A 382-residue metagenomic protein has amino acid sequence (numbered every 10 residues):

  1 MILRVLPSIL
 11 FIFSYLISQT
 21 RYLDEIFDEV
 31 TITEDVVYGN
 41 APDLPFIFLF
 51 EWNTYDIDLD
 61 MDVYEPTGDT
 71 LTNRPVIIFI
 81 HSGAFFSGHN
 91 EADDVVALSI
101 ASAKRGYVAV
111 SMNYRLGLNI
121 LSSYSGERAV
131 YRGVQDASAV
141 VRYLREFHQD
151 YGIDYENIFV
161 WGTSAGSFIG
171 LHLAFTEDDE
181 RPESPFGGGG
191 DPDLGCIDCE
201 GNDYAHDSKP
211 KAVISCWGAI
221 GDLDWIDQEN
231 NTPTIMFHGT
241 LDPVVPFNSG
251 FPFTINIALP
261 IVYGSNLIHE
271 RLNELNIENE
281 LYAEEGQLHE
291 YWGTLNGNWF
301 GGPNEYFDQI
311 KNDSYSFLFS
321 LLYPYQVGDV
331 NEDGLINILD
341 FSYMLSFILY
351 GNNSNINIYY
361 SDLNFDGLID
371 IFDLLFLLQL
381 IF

Functional and structural regions predicted by a protein language model:
Q19-T72: N-terminal cap/lid segment of alpha/beta-hydrolase-fold proteins
D69-R74, I80-L121, F168, I220-L223 (+1 more regions): Short substrate-entry loop that stabilizes the transition state in hydrolases
L98, V110, Y114-V141, E146-F147 (+1 more regions): Catalytic nucleophile-loop/oxyanion-hole region of alpha/beta-hydrolase and closely related hydrolase-like folds
Q135, A139-N230, G328: Primarily recognizes the serine-hydrolase "nucleophile elbow" in alpha/beta-hydrolase and SGNH/GDSL folds
M236-H238, D242: Short beta-strand/loop motif that positions the catalytic acidic residue of the alpha/beta-hydrolase fold
H238, Y325-L335, I358-N364, L368: Acidic, divalent-cation-chelating loop motifs in proteins
V262, N266-Y325: C-terminal catalytic histidine-bearing segment of alpha/beta-hydrolase fold enzymes
D333-N355, D366-F382: Alpha-helical segments with a strong preference for the paired helices of cellulosomal dockerin domains
